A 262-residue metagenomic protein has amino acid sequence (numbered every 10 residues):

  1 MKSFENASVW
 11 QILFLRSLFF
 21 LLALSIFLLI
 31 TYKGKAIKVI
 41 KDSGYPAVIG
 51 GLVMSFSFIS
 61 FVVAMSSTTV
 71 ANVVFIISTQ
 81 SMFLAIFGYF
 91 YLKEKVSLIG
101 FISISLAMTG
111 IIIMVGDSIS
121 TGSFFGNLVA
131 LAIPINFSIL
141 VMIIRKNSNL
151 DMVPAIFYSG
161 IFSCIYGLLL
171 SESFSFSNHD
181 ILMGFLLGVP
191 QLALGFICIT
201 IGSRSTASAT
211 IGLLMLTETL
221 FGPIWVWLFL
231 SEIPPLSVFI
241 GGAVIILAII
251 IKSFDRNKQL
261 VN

Functional and structural regions predicted by a protein language model:
M1-A7, I12, F19, I59-T68 (+3 more regions): Juxtamembrane C-cap of transmembrane helices in multi-pass membrane transport proteins
M1-V9, L21-F27, L84-A85, I119-F174: Transmembrane alpha-helical segments that form core, pore/gating elements of small-molecule transporters/exporters
L15, V73-T79, I144-F162, L192-L228: Helix-helix packing/entry segments at the starts of transmembrane helices
S17, G116, L216-N262: C-terminal-most transmembrane helix of multi-pass membrane proteins
F20-D42, A107-G122, I161-L182, W227-L228 (+2 more regions): Membrane-interface helix-cap regions at the ends of transmembrane helices in multi-pass membrane proteins
L24, M54, I86, V96-G116 (+3 more regions): Hydrophobic transmembrane alpha-helices of multi-pass small-molecule transport proteins
K35-S60, F125-I133, L168, S175-L194 (+2 more regions): Loop-to-transmembrane-helix transition segments
F61, Q80-I102, L220-F239: C-terminal transmembrane-helix exit sites in multi-pass transporters
